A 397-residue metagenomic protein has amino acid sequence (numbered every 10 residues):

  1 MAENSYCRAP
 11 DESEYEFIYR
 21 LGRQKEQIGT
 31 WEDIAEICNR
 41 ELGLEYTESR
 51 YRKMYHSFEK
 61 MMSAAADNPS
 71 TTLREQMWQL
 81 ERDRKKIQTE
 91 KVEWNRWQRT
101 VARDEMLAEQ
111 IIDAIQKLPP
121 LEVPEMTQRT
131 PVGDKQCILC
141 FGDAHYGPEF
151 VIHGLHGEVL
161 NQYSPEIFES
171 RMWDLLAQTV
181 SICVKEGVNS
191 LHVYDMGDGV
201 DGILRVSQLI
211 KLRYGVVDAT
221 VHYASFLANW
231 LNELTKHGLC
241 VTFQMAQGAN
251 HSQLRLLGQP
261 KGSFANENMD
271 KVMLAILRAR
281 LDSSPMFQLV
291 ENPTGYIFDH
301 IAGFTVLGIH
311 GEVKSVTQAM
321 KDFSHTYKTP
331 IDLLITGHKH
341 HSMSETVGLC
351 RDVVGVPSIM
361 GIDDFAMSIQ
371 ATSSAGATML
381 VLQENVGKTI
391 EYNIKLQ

Functional and structural regions predicted by a protein language model:
Y6-T30: Short, amphipathic alpha-helical "recognition" segments used to contact nucleic acids or chromatin
Y15, K25-I28, R52, M61-A65 (+1 more regions): Catalytic phosphate/metal-binding cores of nucleic-acid and nucleotide-processing enzymes, i.e., regions that mediate
I34-K185, L380-E384, E391-Q397: Basic, amphipathic N-terminal segments that precede the first structured/catalytic domain
R84, Q88-Q98, L277-H310: Glycine/proline-rich, flexible active-site/cofactor-binding loop segments that harbor closely spaced acidic
P124-C137, F141-G142, G157-L277: Core catalytic region of metal-dependent phosphoesterases/phosphodiesterases, especially metallo-beta-lactamase-like
T130-I138, F298-L307, G348-R351: Beta-strand-turn-beta hairpins that frame and shape the catalytic cleft of phosphate-ester-processing enzymes
G142-A144, G197-V200, G248-S252, G311-V313 (+2 more regions): Active-site metal-binding loops of divalent metal-dependent hydrolases
S263, E267-K271, R278-M286, P293 (+1 more regions): Conserved beta-sheet core of the metallophosphoesterase superfamily
